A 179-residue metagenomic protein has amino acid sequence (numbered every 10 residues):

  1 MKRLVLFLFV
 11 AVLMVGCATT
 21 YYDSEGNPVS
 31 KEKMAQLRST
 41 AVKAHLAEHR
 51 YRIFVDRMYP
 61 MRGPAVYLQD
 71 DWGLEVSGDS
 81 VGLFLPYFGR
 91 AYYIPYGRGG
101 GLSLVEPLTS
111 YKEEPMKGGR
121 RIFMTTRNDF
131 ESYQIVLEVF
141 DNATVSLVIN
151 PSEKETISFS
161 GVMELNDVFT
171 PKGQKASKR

Functional and structural regions predicted by a protein language model:
M1-L4: Positively charged n-region of N-terminal signal peptides that target proteins for export
M14-G16: C-terminal motif of bacterial Sec signal peptides marking the signal peptidase cleavage site
A18-Y21: Bacterial signal peptide processing site
G26, L108-R179: Helix-rich interaction surfaces within compact, conserved domain-sized segments that mediate assembly or partner
P28, E32-A91, P95, K172-G173: N-terminal secretory signal peptides
A91-Y111: A low-complexity, Ser/Thr/Gly/Pro-enriched, surface-exposed linker/loop concept that marks segments flanking
